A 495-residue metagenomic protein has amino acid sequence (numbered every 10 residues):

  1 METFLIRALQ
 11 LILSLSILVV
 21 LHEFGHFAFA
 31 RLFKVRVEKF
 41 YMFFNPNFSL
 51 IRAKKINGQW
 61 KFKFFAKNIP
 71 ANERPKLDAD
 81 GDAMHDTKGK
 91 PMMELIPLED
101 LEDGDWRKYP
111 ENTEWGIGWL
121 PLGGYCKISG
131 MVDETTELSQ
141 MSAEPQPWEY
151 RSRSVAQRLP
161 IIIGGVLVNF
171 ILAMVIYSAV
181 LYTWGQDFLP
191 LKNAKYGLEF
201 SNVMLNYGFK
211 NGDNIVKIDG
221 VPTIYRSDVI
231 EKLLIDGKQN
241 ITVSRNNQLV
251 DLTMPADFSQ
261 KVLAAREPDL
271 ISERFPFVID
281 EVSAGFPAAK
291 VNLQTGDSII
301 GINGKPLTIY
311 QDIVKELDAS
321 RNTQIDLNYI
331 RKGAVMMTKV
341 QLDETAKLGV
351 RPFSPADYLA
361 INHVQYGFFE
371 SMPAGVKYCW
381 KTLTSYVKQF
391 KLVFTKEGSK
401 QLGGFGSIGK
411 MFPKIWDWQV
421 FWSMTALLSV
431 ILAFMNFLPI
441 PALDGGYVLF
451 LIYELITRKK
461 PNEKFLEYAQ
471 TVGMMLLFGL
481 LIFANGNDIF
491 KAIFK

Functional and structural regions predicted by a protein language model:
E2, M141-A156, E267-N292, S298-G301 (+3 more regions): Functional transmembrane alpha-helices
T3-M141, M435-T457: Small-residue-rich helix-interface/hinge motifs
Q10, S14-L21, L32-K34, K39 (+3 more regions): Internal alpha-helical transmembrane segments
W60-I69, G473-K491: Primarily interfacial, aromatic-capped hydrophobic alpha-helices that serve as membrane anchors
M131-L138, G197-F258, N303: Juxtamembrane extramembrane loops of integral membrane proteins
I162-L198, V229-E281, A289, D326 (+1 more regions): PDZ/PDZ-like peptide-tail recognition elements
V175-T183, A433, F437, L455 (+1 more regions): Hydrophobic membrane-targeting alpha-helices
V180-I224, R266-G301, K305-I309: PDZ/PDZ-like domain segments forming the peptide/carboxylate-binding groove, activating on the N-terminal beta-strands
